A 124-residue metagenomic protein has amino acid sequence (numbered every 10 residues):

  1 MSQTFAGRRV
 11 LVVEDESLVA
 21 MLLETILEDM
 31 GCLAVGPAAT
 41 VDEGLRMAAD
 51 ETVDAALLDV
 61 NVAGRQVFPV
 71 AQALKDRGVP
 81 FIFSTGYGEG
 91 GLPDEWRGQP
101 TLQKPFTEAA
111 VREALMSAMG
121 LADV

Functional and structural regions predicted by a protein language model:
M1-R9, E43, P93, T107-V124: Non-catalytic signal-transmission and effector/linker regions of two-component phosphorelay proteins
E14: Conserved acidic carboxylate
S17-G36: Two-component/phosphorelay signaling modules centered on CheY-like receiver
P37-A55: Acidic, metal-coordinating helix/loop segments flanking the phosphotransfer/catalytic sites of two-component signaling
T40, A63-P69: Acidic catalytic/metal-coordinating carboxylates
D59: Active-site residues of response regulator receiver
K104: A Lys-centered signature of the CheY-like receiver
